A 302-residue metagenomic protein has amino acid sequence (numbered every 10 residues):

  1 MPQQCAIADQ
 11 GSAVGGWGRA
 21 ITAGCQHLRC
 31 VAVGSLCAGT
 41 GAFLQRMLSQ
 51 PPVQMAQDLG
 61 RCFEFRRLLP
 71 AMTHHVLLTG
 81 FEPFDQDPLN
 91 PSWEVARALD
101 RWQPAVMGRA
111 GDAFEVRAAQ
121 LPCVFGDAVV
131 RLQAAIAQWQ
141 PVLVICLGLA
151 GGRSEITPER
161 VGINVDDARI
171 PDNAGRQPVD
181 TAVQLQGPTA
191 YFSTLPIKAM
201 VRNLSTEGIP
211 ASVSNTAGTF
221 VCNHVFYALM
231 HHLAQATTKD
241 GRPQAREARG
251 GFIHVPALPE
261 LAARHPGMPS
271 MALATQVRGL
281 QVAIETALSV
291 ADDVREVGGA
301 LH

Functional and structural regions predicted by a protein language model:
Q3-Q4, Q10, Q26-H27, Q45 (+2 more regions): Low-complexity, intrinsically disordered or signal/transmembrane-proximal segments
V14, C37-A38: Periodic, rod-like helical contexts
F43, F63-F65: Aromatic (phenylalanine/tyrosine) cluster motif
F65-T219, M230, A234-Q235, A245-E247 (+1 more regions): N-terminal catalytic or cofactor-binding beta/alpha core of small enzyme domains
G250, H254-A262: An accessory alpha-helical subdomain
